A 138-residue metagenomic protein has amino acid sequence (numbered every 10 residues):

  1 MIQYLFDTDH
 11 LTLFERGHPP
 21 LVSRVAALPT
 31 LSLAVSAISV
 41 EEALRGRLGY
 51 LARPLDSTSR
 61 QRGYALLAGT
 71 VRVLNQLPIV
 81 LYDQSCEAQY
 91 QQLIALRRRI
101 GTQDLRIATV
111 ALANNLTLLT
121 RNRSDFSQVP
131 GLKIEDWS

Functional and structural regions predicted by a protein language model:
M1-I2, H18, A108, L112-S138: Acidic, PIN/NYN-like endoribonuclease modules and their adjacent C-terminal/linker elements
M1-S39, Y50-A65: Short, well-structured N-terminal submotif of metal-dependent ribonuclease cores
I2, S23-A27, V71, I79 (+2 more regions): Short secondary-structure boundary/capping segments
H10, S39, C86, I107 (+1 more regions): Alpha-helix capping/helix-boundary segments
E15-H18, V25, R47, I94 (+2 more regions): Short, flexible helix/strand-to-coil boundary loops that buttress conserved ligand/catalytic motifs in alpha/beta
R45-L51, V73-L119: Active-site neighborhoods of divalent-metal-dependent phosphate/nucleic-acid chemistry enzymes
